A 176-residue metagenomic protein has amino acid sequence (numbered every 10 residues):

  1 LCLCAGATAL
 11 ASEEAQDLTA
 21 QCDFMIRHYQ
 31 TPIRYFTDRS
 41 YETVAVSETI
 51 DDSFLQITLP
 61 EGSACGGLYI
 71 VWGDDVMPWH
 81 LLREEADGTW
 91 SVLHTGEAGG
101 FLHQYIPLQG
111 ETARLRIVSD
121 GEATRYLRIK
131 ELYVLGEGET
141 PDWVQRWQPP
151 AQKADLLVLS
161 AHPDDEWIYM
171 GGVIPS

Functional and structural regions predicted by a protein language model:
L1-G6: Bacterial N-terminal signal peptides
L10-A64, G73, P78, G96 (+1 more regions): Disordered, acidic Ser/Thr/Pro-rich linker "stalks" and the adjacent N-terminal cap of the next globular domain
G67, T112-R116: Short, conserved beta-strand segments of beta-strand-rich sandwich/propeller modules, principally
D75-T89: Short, surface-exposed beta-strand/strand-loop-strand elements in extracellular ectodomains
W90-L108: Extracellular carbohydrate recognition and processing domains and analogous Trp-centered ligand-binding platforms
R116-R125: Short beta-strand-plus-loop segments that form exposed binding edges in beta-rich domains
G136-D155: A short, basic/flexible loop-to-alpha-helix module at the beginning of a structural domain
L159-S176: Di-metal (Zn2+ and/or Mg2+/Mn2+) metal-binding site signature of metallo-dependent hydrolases with the MBL/beta-CASP
